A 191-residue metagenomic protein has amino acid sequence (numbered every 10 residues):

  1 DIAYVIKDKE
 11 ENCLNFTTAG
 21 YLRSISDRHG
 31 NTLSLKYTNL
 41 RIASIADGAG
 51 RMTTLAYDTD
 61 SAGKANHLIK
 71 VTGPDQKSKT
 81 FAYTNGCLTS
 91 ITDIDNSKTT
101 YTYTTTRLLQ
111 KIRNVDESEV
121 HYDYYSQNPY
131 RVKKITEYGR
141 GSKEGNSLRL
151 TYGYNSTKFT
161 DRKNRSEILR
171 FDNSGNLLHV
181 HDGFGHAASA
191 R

Functional and structural regions predicted by a protein language model:
D1-R191: Extended charged/polar low-complexity repeat regions
